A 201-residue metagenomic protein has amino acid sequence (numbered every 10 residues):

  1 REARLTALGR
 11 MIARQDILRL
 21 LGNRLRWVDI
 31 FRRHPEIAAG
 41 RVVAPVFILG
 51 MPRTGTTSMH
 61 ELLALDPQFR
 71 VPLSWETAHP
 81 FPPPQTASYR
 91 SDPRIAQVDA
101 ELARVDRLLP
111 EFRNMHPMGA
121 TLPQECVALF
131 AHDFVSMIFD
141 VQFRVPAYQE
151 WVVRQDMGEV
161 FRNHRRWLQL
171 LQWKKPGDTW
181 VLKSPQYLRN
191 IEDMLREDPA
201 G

Functional and structural regions predicted by a protein language model:
R1-R24: Charged, amphipathic alpha-helical linker segments immediately N-terminal to NTP-binding catalytic cores
D29-A39: Pre-Walker A adenine-sensing motif
A38-V46: A short, charged/proline- and glycine-enriched loop that marks the coil->beta-strand transition at the N-terminal
F47-P67: Glycine-rich phosphate-binding P-loop
L49-M51, V181-P185: Short His-Asn-centered micro-motif
L65-W75: Post-Walker A helix-loop "phosphate-sensing" segment adjacent to the P-loop in P-loop NTPases
E76-W180: PAPS-dependent sulfation machinery
K183-S184, N190-G201: Conserved phosphate-donor/acceptor-positioning beta-strand/loop module used by diverse small-molecule
